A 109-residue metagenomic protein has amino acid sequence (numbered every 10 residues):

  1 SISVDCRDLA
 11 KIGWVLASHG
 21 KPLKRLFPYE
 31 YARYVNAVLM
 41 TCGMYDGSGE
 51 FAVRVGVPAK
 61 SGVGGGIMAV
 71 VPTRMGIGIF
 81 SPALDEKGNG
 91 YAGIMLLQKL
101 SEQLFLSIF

Functional and structural regions predicted by a protein language model:
S1-R25: Active-site-proximal helix/loop microenvironment of the serine DD-peptidase/beta-lactamase transpeptidase fold
A17-F109: Structured C-terminal helix/loop/strand segments within mature extracytoplasmic catalytic/sensor domains
